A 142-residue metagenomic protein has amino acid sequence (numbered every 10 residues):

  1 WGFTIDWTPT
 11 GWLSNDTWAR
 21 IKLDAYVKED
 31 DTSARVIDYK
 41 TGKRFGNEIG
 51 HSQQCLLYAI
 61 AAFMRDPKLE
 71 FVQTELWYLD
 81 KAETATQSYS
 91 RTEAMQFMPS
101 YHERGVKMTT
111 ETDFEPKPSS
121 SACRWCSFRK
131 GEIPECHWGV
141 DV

Functional and structural regions predicted by a protein language model:
W1-V142: RecB-family 4Fe-4S metal-dependent nuclease core
